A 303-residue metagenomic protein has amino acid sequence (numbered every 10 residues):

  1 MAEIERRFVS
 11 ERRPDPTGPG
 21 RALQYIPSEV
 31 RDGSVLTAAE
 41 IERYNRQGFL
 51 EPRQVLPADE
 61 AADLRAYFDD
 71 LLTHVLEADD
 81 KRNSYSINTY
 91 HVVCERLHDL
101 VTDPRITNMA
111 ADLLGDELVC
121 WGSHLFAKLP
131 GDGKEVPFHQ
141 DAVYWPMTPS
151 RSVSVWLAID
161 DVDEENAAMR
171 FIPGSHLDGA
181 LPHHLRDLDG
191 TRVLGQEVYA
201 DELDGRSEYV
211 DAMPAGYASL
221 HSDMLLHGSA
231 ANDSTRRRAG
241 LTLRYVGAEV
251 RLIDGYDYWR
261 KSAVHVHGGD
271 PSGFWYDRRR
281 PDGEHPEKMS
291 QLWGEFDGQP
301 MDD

Functional and structural regions predicted by a protein language model:
A2-A22, I26-V30, H74, A218 (+1 more regions): Non-heme Fe(II)/2-oxoglutarate
A2-Q47, P52-M147, H184, A263-V264 (+2 more regions): Non-heme Fe(II)-dependent double-stranded beta-helix
Q54-L56, I159-D163, G174-H176, M224 (+1 more regions): Short loop segments at secondary-structure junctions
L125-D132, V143, S150-R151, I159-E164 (+1 more regions): Short acidic/polar capping segments at secondary-structure boundaries
P130, I172-G179, R238, R244-E249: Short edge-strand/loop segments of extracellular domains
H139, P146-E164, A212-M213, L220 (+1 more regions): Short, conserved beta-strand element in jelly-roll/cupin
Q140, D189, V193-R206, T235-R237 (+1 more regions): Short, surface-exposed loop/helix-turn segments at secondary-structure junctions that function as lids/hinges flanking
E164-A230: Double-stranded beta-helix
